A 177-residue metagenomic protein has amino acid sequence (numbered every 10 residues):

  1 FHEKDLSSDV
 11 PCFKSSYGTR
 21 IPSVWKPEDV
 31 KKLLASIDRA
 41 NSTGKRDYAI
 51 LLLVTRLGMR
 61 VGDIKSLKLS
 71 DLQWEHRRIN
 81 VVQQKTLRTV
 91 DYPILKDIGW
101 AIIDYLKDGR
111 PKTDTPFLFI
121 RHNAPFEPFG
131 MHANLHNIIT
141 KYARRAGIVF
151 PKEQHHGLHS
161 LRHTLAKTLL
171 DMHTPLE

Functional and structural regions predicted by a protein language model:
F1-E177: Conserved catalytic core of the tyrosine transesterase superfamily
